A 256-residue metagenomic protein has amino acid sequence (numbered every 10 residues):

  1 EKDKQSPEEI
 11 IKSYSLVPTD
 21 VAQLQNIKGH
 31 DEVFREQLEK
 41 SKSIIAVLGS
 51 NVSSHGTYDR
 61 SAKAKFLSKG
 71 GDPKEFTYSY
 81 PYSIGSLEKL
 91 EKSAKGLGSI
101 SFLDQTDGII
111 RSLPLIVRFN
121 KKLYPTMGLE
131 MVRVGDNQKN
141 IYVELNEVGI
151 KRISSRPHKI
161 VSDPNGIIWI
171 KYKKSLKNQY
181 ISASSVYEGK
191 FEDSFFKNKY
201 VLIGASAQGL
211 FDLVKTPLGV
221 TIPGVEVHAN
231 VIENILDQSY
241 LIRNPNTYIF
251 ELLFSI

Functional and structural regions predicted by a protein language model:
E1-H158, F196-I256: Non-transmembrane functional regions of envelope-associated proteins
D20-N26, K177-V186: Short, flexible loop segments at the rims of nucleotide/cofactor-binding pockets, characterized by
V161-I181: Active-site Gly/Thr loop motif
S162, D193-F195: Solvent-exposed alpha-helices and their adjacent loops that cap or buttress functional pockets in soluble metabolic
Y172-K174, A183, N198, L202: Broad hydrophobic/π-residue packing in well-ordered secondary structure
V186-D193: Surface-exposed ligand/attachment interfaces on beta-rich extracellular proteins
